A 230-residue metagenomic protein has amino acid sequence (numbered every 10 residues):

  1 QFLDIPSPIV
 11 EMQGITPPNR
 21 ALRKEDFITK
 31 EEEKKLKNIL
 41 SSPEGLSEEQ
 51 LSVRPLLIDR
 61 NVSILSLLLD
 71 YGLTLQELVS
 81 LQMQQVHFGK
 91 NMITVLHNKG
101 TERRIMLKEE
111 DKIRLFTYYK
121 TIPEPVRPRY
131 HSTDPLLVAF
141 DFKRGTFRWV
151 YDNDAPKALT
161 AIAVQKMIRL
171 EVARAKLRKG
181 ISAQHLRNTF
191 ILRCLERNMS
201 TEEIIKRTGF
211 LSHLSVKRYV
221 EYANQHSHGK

Functional and structural regions predicted by a protein language model:
Q1-K230: Conserved catalytic core of the tyrosine transesterase superfamily
